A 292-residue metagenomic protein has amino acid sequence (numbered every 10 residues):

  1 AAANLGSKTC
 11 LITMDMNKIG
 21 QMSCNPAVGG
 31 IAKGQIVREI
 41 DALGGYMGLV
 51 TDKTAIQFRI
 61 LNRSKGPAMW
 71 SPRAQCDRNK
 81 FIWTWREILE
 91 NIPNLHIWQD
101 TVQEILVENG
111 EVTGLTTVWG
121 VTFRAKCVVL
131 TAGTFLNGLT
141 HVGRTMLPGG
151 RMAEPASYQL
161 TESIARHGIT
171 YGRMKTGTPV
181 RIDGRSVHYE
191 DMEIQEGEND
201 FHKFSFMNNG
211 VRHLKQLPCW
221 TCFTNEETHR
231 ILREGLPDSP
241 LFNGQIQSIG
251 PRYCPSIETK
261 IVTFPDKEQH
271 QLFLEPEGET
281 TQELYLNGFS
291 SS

Functional and structural regions predicted by a protein language model:
A2, V112-T113: Conserved phosphate-binding elements of NTP-dependent enzyme cores
N4-E104, W119, T131-R151, P155-T161 (+1 more regions): Conserved N-terminal/central alpha/beta ligand/cofactor-binding core
L95, V112, A125-K126: Local beta-strand N-terminus motif with an aromatic residue
V107-G110: Catalytic cores of nucleotide-enabled group-transfer and carboxylate-activating enzymes in metabolic and assembly-line
T116-C127: Core beta-strand elements of the Rossmann-like FAD/NAD(P) dinucleotide-binding domain in flavoenzyme oxidoreductases
G177-E196, S256-K267, Q271-L272, G278: Terminal amphipathic helices with adjacent charged low-complexity linkers/tails
H202-I246, E268-S291: Conserved FAD/dinucleotide-binding core of flavoprotein oxidoreductases
G244-S256: Amphipathic alpha-helical blocks
